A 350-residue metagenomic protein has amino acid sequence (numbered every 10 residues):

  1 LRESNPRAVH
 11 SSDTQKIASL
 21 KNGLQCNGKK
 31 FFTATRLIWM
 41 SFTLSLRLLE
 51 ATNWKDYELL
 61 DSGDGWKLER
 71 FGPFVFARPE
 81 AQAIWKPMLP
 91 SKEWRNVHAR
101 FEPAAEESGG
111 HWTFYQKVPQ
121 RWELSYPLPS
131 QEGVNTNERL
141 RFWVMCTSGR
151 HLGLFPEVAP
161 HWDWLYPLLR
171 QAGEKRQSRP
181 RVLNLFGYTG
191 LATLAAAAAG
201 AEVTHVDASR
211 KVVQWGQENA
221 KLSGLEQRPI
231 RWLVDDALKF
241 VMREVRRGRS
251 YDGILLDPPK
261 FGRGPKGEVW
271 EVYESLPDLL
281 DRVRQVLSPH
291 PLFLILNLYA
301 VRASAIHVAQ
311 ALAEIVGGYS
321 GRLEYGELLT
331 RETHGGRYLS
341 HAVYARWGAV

Functional and structural regions predicted by a protein language model:
K55-E69, F76-P156, D163: Non-catalytic substrate-recognition/targeting regions of SAM-dependent transferases
R179-F186: Conserved class I S-adenosyl-L-methionine
T189-A201: Conserved SAM-binding loop of SAM-dependent methyltransferases across substrates and taxa, primarily the Class I
E202-D207: Conserved SAM-binding motif I beta-strand of class I
S209-V212, V234-L238, Y251-R282: Mobile active-site "lid"/loop adjacent to the S-adenosyl-L-methionine
K211-G253: S-adenosyl-L-methionine
L287-P289: Helix-to-beta-strand junctions that scaffold the AdoMet/dcAdoMet cofactor pocket in Class I SAM-dependent enzymes
P291-V350: C-terminal catalytic and target-recognition region of SAM-dependent MTase-like enzymes, primarily methyltransferases
